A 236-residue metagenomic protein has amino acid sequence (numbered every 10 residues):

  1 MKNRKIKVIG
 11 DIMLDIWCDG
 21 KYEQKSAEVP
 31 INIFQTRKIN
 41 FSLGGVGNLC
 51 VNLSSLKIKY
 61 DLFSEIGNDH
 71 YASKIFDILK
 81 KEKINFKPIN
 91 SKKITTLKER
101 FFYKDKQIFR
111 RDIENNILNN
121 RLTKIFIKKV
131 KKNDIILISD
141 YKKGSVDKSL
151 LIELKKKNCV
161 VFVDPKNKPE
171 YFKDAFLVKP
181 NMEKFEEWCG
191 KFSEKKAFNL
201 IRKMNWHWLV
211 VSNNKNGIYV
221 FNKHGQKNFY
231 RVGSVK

Functional and structural regions predicted by a protein language model:
K5-I6, L14-I135: Conserved N-terminal subdomain of the carbohydrate kinase-like
K7-I9, R110-D112, I135-L137, F162 (+2 more regions): Structural motif
D11-I12, Y141: Active-site metal-binding loops of divalent metal-dependent hydrolases
K38-N40, I113-N120, D140-Y141, K155-N158 (+1 more regions): Short, flexible loop segments at the rims of nucleotide/cofactor-binding pockets, characterized by
D61-I66, V161-P165, P180: Short internal beta-strands
F101, A175-E183: Non-cysteine beta-strand/loop elements that form the S-adenosyl-L-methionine
K129-K132, V146-D174, C189-K236: Conserved phosphate-binding/catalytic region of the ribokinase-like
N133-S145: Short acidic, glycine-rich surface-loop motifs adjacent to enzyme active sites
